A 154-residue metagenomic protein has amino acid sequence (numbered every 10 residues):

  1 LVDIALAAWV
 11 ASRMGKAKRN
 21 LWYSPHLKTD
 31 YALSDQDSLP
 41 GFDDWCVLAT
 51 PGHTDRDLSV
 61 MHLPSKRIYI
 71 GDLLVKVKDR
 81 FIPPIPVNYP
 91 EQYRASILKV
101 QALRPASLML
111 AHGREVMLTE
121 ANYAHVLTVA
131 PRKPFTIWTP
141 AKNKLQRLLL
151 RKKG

Functional and structural regions predicted by a protein language model:
L1, H26, V100, P105-M109 (+3 more regions): Intrinsic structural disorder
L1, K78-P83, K142-N143: Short, charged, surface-exposed secondary-structure boundary motifs
L1-A5, Q36-F42, I137-K142, G154: Short N-terminal signal/transit or membrane-insertion segments and the immediately adjacent low-complexity/disordered
L1-A5, V87, V126-T128: Short, hinge-like loop/turn segments at secondary-structure boundaries
L1-Y31, R132: Active-site HxH/HxHxD metal-binding segment of metal-dependent hydrolases
L21-S24, S38-P40, D44-A121, H125: Metallo-beta-lactamase
K28, L33-D37, C46, Q146-G154: Extended recognition/assembly regions associated with phosphoester-bond processing machinery
V116-G154: Binuclear metal-ion centers of metallo-dependent hydrolases, dominated by the metallo-beta-lactamase
